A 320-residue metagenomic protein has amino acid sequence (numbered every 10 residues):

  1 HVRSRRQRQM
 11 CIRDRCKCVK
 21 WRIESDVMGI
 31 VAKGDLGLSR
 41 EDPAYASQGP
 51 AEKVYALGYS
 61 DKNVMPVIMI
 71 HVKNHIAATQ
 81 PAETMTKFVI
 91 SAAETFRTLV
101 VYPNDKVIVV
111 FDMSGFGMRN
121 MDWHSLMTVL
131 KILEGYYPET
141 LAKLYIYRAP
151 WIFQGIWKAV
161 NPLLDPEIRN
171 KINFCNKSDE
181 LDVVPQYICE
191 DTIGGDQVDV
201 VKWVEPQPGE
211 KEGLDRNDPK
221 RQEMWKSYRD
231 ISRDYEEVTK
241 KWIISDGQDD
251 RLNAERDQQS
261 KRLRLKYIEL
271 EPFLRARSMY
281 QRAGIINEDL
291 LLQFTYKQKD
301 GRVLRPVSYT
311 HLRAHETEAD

Functional and structural regions predicted by a protein language model:
V2-R8, I12, H311, E318-D320: Single conserved hydrophobic/aromatic residue that forms the stacking wall/gate of nucleotide- or nucleobase-binding
S4-Q9, A78, A82, R119 (+4 more regions): Amphipathic alpha-helical protein-protein interaction segments
R5-Q9, R13-V110, S114-G115: Aromatic/basic-lined ligand-recognition segments that form π-stacking hydrophobic pockets flanked by Lys/Arg to engage
K20, E24, E94, T98-V101 (+9 more regions): Short amphipathic alpha-helices and their capping/turn residues within compact interaction modules
I70-K73, S114, Y147-P150, C175-K177: Structured beta-strand/turn binding interfaces of compact recognition modules in eukaryotic regulators
H75, I152, E180, D320: Surface-exposed, flexible loop/turn segments at secondary-structure boundaries
V107-A159: Alpha-helical bundle/repeat cores within regulatory domains of eukaryotic proteins
Q154-R313: Contiguous terminal or domain-adjacent regions that often encompass a lipid-handling module or interaction segment
